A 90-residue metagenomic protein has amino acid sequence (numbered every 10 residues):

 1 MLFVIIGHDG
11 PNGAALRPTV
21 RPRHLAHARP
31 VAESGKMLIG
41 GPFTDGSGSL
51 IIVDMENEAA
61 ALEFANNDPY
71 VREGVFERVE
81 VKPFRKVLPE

Functional and structural regions predicted by a protein language model:
M1-E90: Conserved, structured core segments of small domains
